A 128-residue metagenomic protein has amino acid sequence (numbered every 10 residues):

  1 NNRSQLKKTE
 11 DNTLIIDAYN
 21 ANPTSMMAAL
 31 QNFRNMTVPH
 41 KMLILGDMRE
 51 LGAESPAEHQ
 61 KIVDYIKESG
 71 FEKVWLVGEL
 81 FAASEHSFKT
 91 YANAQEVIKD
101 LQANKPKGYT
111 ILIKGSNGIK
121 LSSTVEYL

Functional and structural regions predicted by a protein language model:
N1-L128: ATP-dependent carboxylate-amine ligase
